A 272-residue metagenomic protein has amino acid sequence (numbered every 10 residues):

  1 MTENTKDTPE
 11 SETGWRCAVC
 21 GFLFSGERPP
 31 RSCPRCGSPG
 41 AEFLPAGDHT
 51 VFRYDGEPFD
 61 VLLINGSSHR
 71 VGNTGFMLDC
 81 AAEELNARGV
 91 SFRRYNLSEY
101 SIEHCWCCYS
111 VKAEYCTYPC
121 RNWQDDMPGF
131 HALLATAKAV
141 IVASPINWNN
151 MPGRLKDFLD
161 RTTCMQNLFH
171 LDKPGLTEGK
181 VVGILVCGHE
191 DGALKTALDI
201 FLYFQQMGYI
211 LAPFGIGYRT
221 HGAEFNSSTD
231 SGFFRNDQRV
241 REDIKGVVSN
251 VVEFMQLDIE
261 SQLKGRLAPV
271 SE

Functional and structural regions predicted by a protein language model:
T2-E3, G21-F22, R35-G37, P45-D172 (+1 more regions): N-terminal beta1-alpha1-beta2 submodule of the flavodoxin-like/Rossmannoid cofactor-binding fold
S11-T13, P29, S98-S101, E178: Short metal-coordination and nucleic-acid-contact micro-motifs, chiefly zinc-binding Cys/His arrays
R16, S32, H104: The −1 position to Zn-ligating cysteines in a subset of zinc-ribbon hairpins
C17-G26: Short Cys/His-rich zinc-binding micro-motifs
R28-P39: Cysteine-rich micro-motifs
L97-E103, P174-L176, M207-D230: Mobile beta-alpha loop/short-helix "lid" or hinge segments that flank ligand
L171-G217: Short, glycine-/small-residue-rich phosphate/pyrophosphate-handling segment
